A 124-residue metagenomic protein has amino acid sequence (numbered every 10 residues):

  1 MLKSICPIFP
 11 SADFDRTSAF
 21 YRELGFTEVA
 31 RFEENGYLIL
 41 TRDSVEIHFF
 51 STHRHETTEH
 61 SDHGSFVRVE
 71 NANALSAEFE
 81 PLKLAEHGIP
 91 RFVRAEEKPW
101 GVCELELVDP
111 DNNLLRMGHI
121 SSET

Functional and structural regions predicted by a protein language model:
M1-D15, S65, H119-T124: N-terminal beta-strand motif that seeds the catalytic metal site of vicinal oxygen chelate
M1-K3, T57-D62, P99: Short glycine-enriched loop/turn motifs at secondary-structure junctions
C6-I8, I39, H63-F66, E104: Short aromatic/hydrophobic contact patches that present stacked aromatics for nucleic-acid/ligand binding
A12-F14, S65-L114: Vicinal oxygen chelate
D15-L24: Conserved active-site alpha-helix within GNAT-family acetyltransferase domains
E23-V29, K83-L84: Conserved acetyl-CoA-binding loop of GNAT-fold acetyltransferases
A30-D62, L114-H119: Conserved short beta-strand elements that form part of the metal-binding/catalytic scaffold of enzyme active sites
S51-T52, F92, E96-K98, H119-T124: Acetyl-CoA-dependent GNAT
